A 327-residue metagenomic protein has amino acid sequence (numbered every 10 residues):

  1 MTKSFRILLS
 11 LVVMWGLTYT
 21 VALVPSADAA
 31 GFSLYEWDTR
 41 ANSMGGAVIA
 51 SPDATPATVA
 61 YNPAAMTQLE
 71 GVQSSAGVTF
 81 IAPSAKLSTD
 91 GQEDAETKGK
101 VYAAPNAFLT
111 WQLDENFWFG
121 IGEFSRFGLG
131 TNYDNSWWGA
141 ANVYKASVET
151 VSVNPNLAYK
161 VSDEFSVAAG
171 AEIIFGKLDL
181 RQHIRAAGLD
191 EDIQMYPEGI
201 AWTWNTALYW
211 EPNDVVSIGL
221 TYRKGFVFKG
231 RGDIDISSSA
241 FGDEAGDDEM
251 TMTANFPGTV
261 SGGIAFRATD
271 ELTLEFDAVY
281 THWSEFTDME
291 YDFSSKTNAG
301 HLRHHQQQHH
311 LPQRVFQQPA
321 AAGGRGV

Functional and structural regions predicted by a protein language model:
M1-V13: Bacterial N-terminal signal peptides that target proteins for export
S10-A22: Bacterial N-terminal signal peptides
V21-A29: Sec/Tat signal peptide C-region and signal peptidase I cleavage site
D28-G45, I49, L87-E96, V101-V327: Outer-membrane beta-barrel porins/channels
G46-I49, Q73-A82, D94: Short strand-turn segments of transmembrane beta-barrel domains in outer membranes, especially the first one or two
I49-V72, L109-D114, V161: Outer-membrane beta-barrel pore proteins
D53, P83-L87: Short, solvent-exposed loop/turn elements at domain surfaces
A65, F80-S84, A169: Short active-site-proximal "capping" loops at secondary-structure junctions
